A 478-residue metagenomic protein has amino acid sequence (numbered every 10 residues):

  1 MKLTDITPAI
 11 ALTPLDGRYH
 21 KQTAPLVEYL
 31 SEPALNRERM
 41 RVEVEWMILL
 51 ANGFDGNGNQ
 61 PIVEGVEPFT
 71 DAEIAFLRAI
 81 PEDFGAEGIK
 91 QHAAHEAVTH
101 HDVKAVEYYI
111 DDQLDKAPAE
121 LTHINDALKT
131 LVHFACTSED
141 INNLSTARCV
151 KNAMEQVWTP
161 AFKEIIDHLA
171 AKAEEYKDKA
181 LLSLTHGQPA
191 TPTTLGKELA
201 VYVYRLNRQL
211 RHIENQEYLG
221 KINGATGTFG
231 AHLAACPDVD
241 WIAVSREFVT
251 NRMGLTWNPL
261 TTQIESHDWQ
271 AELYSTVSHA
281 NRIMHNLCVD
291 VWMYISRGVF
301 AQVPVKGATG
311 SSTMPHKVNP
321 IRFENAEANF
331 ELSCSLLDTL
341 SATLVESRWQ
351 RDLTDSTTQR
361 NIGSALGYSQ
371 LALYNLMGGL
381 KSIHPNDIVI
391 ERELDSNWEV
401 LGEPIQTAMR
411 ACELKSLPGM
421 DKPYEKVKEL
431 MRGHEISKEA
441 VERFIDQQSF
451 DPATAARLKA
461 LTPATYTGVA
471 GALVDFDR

Functional and structural regions predicted by a protein language model:
K2-F229, C236, D240-F248, G310 (+6 more regions): A helix-coil-helix interface module used to build multimeric assemblies and to scaffold catalytic/cofactor sites
K2-R37, V66, H95-H100, G298-F300 (+1 more regions): Glycine-rich cofactor/substrate-binding loops
R18, E120-H123, A171, K179 (+3 more regions): Acidic-glycine-rich active-site phosphate/pyrophosphate-binding loop
E43-L49, V106, Q113, A117 (+15 more regions): Amphipathic alpha-helices that form helix-helix packing interfaces
S138, L233-P237, R252, W257-I264 (+4 more regions): A structural signal for small-residue-enriched, beta-sheet-centric alpha/beta enzyme cores and oligomeric scaffold folds
V150-K151, W158, L199, S266 (+4 more regions): Amphipathic alpha-helical coiled-coil segments and their boundaries
A153, K197, A271-H279, I405-K415: Short, well-ordered beta-strand elements within core beta-sheets of diverse protein domains
P237-A328: Acidic, glycine-rich loop-and-beta core segments that form the ion-binding/anion-interacting portion of active sites
